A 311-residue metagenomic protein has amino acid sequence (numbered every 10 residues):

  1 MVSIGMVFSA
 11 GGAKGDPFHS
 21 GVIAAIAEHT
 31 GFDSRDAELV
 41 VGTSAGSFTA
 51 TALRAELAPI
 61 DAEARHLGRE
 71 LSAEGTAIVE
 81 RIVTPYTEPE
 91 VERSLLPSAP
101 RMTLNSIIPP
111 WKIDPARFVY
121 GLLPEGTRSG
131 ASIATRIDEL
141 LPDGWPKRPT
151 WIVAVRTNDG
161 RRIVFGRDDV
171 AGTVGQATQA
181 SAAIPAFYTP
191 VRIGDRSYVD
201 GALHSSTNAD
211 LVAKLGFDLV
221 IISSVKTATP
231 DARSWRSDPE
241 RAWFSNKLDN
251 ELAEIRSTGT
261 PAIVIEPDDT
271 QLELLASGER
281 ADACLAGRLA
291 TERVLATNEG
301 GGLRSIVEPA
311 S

Functional and structural regions predicted by a protein language model:
M1-T43, F48-S311: Patatin-like phospholipase
